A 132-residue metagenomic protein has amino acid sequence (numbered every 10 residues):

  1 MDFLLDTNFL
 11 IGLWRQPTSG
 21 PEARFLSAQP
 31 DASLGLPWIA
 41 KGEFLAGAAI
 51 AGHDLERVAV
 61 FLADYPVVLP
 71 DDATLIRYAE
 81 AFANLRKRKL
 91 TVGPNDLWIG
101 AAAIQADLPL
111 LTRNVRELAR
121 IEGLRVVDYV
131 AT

Functional and structural regions predicted by a protein language model:
M1, L26, G100, I104-T132: Acidic, PIN/NYN-like endoribonuclease modules and their adjacent C-terminal/linker elements
M1-L36, A46-V60, T132: Short, well-structured N-terminal submotif of metal-dependent ribonuclease cores
D6-T7, F44, Y78, A103 (+1 more regions): Generic structural signal for small/hydrophobic residues in well-ordered secondary structure, especially within
F9-L10, A40, T74, W98 (+1 more regions): Alpha-helix capping/helix-boundary segments
L10-I11, L45, A119, V127: Nucleotide phosphate-binding site architecture
S19-A23, K41, L55-V58, L75-Y78 (+1 more regions): A general structural signal for well-ordered alpha-helical segments in protein cores
P66-L111: Active-site neighborhoods of divalent-metal-dependent phosphate/nucleic-acid chemistry enzymes
